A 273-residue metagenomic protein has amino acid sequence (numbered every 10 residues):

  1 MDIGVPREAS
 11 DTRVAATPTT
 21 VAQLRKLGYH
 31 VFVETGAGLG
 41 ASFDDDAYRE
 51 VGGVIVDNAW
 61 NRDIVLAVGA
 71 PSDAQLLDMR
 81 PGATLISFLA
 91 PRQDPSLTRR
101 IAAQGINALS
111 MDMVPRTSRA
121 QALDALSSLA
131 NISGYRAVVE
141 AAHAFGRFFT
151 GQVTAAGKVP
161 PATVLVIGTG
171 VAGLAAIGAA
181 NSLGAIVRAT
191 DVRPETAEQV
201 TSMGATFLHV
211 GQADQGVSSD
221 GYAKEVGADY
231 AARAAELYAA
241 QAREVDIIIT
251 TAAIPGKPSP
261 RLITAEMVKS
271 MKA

Functional and structural regions predicted by a protein language model:
M1-R100, Q104: An N-terminal-biased, well-structured beta-alpha scaffold segment characteristic of Rossmann-like dinucleotide-binding
D2, D73-T163: Glycine/serine-rich phosphate-binding loop and adjoining beta1-alpha1 elements at the start of nucleotide-handling
P6, L27, V51, Q104-A108 (+9 more regions): Change "in soluble alpha/beta enzymes" to "in soluble alpha/beta proteins
R7-F43, T150-Q241: Glycine-rich phosphate/diphosphate-binding loop of Rossmann-like nucleotide-binding domains
E8-A9, T35-G38, A70-P71, A90-P91 (+5 more regions): Short, ordered loop/turn segments at secondary-structure junctions
G52-N61, P71, S218-I248, A252-A265 (+1 more regions): A structured beta-alpha segment of the ubiquitous adenosine-cofactor-binding alpha/beta core
I55-V56, T84-F88, N107-M111, V187-A189 (+1 more regions): Short hydrophobic/aromatic-enriched beta-strand-loop microsegments
R80, M271-K272: Helix-to-beta-strand junctions that scaffold the AdoMet/dcAdoMet cofactor pocket in Class I SAM-dependent enzymes
